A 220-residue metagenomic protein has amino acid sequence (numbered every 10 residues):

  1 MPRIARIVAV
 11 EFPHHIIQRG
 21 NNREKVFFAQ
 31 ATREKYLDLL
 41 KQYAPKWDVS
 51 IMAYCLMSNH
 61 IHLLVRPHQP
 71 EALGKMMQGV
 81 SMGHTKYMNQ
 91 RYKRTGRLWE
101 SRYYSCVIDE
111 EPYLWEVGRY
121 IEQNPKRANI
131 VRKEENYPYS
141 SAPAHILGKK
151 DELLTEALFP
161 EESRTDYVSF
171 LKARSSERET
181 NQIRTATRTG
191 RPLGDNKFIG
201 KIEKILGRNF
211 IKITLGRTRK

Functional and structural regions predicted by a protein language model:
M1-A53, M57, R66-K220: Short Pro-Cys-Gly-centered "Cys-loop" motif that presents a nucleophilic cysteine in a tight turn
